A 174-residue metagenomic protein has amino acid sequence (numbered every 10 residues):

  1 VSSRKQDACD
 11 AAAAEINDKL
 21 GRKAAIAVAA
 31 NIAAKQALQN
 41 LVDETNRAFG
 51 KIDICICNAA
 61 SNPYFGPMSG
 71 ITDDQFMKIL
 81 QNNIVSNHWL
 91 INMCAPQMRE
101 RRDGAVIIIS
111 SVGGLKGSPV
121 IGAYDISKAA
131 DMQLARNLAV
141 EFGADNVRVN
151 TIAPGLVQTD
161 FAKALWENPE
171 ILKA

Functional and structural regions predicted by a protein language model:
V1-A11: Conserved glycine-rich Rossmann-like NAD(P)H-binding loop of the short-chain dehydrogenase/reductase
Q6-A8, A29-L41, D73: The beta1-alpha1 cofactor-binding region of Rossmann-like NAD(H)/NADP(H)-dependent oxidoreductases
G66-M68, T72-L80, L172: Substrate-binding pocket helix/loop in short-chain dehydrogenase/reductase
M68-S69, K116-G122, A144-D145: Active-site loop immediately N-terminal to the catalytic Tyr-X3-Lys motif of short-chain dehydrogenase/reductase
I91, S127, A135: Active-site helix of classical SDR
P96, V140-A144: Alpha-helical segment proximal to the catalytic Tyr-Lys
S111: Residue(s) in the substrate-gating loop at a strand-loop-helix junction that position the organic substrate next
